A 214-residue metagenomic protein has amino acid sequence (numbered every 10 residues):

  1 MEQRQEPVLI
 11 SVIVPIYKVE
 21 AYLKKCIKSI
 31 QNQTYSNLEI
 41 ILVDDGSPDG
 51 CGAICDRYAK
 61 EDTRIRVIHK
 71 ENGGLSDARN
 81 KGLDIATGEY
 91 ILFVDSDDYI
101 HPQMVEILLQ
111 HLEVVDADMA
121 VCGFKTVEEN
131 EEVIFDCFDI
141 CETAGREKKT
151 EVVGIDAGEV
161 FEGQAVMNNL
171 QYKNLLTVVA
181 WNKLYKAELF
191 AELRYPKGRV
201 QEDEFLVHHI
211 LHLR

Functional and structural regions predicted by a protein language model:
M1-R214: Nucleotide-sugar donor-binding/catalytic module of glycosyltransferases that assemble extracellular/cell-envelope
